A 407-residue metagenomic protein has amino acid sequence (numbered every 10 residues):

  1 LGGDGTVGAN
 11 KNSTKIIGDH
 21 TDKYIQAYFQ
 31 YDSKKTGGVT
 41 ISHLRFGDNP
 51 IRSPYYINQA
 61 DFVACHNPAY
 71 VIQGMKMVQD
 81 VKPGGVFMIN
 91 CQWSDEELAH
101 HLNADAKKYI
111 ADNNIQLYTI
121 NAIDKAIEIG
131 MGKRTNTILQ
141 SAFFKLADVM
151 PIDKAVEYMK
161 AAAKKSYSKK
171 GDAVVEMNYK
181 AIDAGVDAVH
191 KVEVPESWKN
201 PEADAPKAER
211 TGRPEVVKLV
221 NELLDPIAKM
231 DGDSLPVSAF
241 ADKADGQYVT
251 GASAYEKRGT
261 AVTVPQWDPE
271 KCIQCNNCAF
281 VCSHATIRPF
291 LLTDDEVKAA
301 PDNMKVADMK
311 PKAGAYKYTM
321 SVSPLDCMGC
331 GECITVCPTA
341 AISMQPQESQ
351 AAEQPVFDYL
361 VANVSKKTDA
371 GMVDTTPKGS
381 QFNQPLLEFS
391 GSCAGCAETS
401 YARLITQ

Functional and structural regions predicted by a protein language model:
L1-G2, T6-D225, V297-D302: Active-site cofactor/cluster-binding pocket
N10, N103, Q274-C275, C330: Generic non-transmembrane alpha-helix signal with a bias for helix starts/N-cap capping motifs
F29-S33, H101-Y109, G251-A254, V306-D308 (+2 more regions): Intrinsically disordered, low-complexity boundary segments flanking structured domains
A155-V156, S168-C327, I334-R403, Q407: Ferredoxin-type iron-sulfur electron-transfer modules and their immediate structural context
